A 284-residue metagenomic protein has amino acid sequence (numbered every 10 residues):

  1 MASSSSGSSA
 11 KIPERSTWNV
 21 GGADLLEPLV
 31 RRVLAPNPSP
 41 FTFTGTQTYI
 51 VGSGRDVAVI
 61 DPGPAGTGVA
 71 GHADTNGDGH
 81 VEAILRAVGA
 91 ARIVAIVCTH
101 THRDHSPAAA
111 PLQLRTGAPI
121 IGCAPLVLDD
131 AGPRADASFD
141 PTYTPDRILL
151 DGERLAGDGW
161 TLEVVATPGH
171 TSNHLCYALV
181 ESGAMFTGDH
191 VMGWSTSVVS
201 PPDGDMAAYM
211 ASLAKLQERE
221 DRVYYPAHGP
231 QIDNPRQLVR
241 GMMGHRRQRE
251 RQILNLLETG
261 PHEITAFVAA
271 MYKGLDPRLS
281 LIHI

Functional and structural regions predicted by a protein language model:
M1-W18: N-terminal presequences and immediately downstream first alpha-helices
G21-A90, C176-G188, G193: Conserved beta-strand hairpin/beta-sheet module of binuclear metal-dependent hydrolase folds, prominently
T44, P64-D158, G183, G193: Active-site HxH/HxHxD metal-binding segment of metal-dependent hydrolases
D56-N76, R134-T144, T161-L256: Metallo-beta-lactamase
A108-P111, V199, Q237-L238, A269: Short amphipathic alpha-helical segments
P261-L279: Short acidic, hydrophobic short linear motifs in intrinsically disordered regions
I282-I284: Conserved small/polar residues in nucleotide/adenosyl-binding loops
